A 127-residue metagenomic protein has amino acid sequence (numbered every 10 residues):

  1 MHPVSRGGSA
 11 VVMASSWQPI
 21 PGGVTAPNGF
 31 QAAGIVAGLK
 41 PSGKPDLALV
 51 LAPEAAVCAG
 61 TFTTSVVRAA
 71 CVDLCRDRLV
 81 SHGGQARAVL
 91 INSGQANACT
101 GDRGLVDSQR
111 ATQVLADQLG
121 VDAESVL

Functional and structural regions predicted by a protein language model:
H2-V67: N-terminal amphipathic/basic leader segments beginning at the initiator methionine
G38, R76-G84, A111-L119: Short, functional N-terminal and low-complexity linear motifs
A52-E54, C75-D77, N92-Q95: Fold-independent oxyanion-binding glycine-rich loops and adjacent beta-strand/coil segments at enzyme active sites
V57, F62-G84: Glycine-rich oxoanion-binding loops at beta->alpha junctions
L90-G120: Alpha-helical support elements that line or immediately flank enzyme active sites and cofactor-binding pockets
D122-S125: Short acidic capping loops at alpha-helix termini that bridge into adjacent secondary structure
